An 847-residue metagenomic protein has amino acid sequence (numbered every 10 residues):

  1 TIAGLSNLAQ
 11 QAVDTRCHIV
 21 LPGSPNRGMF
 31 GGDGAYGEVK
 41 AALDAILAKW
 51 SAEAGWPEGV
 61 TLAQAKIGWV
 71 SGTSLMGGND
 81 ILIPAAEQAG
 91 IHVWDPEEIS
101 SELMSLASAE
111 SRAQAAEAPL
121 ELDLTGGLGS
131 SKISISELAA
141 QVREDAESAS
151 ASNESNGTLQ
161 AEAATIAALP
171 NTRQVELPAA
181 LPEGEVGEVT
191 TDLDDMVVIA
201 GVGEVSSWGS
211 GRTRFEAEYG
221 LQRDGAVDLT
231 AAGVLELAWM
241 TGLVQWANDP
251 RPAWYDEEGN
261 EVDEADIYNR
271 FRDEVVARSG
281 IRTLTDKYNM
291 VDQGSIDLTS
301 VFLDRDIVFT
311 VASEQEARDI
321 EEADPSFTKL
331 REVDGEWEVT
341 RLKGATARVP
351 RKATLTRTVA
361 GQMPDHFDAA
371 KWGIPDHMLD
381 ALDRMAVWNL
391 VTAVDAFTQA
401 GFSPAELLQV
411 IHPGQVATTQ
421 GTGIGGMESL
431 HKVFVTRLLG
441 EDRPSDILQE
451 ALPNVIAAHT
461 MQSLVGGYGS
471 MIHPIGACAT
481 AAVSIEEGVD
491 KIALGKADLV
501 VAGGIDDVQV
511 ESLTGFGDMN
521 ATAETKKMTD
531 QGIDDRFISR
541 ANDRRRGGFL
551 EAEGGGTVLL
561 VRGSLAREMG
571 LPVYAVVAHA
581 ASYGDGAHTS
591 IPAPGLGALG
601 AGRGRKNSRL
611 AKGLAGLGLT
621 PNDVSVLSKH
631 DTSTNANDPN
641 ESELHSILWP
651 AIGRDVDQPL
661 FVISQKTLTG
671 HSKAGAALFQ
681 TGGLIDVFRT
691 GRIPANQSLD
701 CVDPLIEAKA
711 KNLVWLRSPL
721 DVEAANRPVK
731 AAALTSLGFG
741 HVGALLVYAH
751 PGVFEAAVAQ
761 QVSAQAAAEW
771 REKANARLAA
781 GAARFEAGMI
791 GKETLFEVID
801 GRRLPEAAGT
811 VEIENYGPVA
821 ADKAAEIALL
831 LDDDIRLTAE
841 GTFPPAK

Functional and structural regions predicted by a protein language model:
T1-A86: Catalytic loop of short-chain dehydrogenase/reductase
G4, L8, I46, L103 (+7 more regions): Short, well-ordered amphipathic alpha-helical segments that serve as non-catalytic structural scaffolds within diverse
L8-A12, E218-T418, S484, R605-D623 (+1 more regions): Conserved active-site "lid/cap" helical segment
D33-G34, M76-N79, G586-A598, G602 (+5 more regions): Short glycine/threonine-rich loop-to-helix capping motif typified by GTGT followed within a few residues by an Asp-Pro
Q64-V70, G77-E147, Q680: C-terminal helical subdomain
M196-V198, V227-D228, M528-L619, S625-V626 (+1 more regions): Condensing-enzyme catalytic core mediating Claisen C-C bond formation in acyl metabolism
R214-E218, A226-L243, A265, F271-R278 (+7 more regions): Conserved catalytic cysteine-centered active-site region of acyl-thioester-dependent Claisen-condensing enzymes
L438-D442, E486, L494, I505-L565 (+1 more regions): Glycine-/small-residue-rich "gating" segment that lines the acyl/pantetheine channel and substrate pocket
